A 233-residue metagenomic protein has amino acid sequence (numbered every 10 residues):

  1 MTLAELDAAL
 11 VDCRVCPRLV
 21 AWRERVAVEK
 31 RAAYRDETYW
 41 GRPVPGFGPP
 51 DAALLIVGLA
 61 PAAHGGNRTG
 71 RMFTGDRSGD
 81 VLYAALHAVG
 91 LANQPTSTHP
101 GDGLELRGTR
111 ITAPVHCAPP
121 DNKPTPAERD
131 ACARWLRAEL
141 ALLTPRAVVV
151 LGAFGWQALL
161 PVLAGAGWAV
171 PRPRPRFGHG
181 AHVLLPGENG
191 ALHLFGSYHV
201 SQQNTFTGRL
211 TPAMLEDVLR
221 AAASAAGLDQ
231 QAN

Functional and structural regions predicted by a protein language model:
M1-P175, H179-A181, L185, G190-L228: A polyanion-binding, active-site-adjacent surface
Q230-N233: Short glycine-rich, low-complexity/disordered patches
